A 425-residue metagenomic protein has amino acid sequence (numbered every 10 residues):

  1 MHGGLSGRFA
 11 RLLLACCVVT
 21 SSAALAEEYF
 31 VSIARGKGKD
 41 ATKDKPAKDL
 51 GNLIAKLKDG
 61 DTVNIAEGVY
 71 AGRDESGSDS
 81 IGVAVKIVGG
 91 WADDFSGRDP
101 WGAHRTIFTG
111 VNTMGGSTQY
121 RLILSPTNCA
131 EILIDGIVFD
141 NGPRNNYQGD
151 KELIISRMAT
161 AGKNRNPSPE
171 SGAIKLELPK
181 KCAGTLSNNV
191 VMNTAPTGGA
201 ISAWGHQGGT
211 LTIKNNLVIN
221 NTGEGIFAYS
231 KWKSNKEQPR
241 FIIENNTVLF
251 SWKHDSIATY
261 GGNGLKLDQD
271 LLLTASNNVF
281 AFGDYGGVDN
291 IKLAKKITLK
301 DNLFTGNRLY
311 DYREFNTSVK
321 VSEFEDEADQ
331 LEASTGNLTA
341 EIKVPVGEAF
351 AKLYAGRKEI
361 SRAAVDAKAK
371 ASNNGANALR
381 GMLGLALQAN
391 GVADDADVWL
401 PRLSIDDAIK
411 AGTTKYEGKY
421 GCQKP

Functional and structural regions predicted by a protein language model:
H2-L13: Bacterial N-terminal signal peptides that target proteins for export
R11-S21: Bacterial N-terminal signal peptides
A24-N52, V69: Right-handed parallel beta-helix/beta-solenoid
R35-K37, L50-G51, D59-D99: N-terminal extracellular ligand-recognition/capping segment immediately after the signal peptide
D74-S76, G97-R98, N112-L122, P143-K151 (+9 more regions): Short glycine/acidic-rich loop motifs that flank beta-strands on beta-rich extracellular proteins
G82-R157, A161-G162: Right-handed parallel beta-helix/beta-spiral solenoid domain characteristic of secreted/periplasmic
G89, A130-P143, R157-N164, K181-A195 (+6 more regions): Right-handed parallel beta-helix
S96-I107, V111-T113, N164, L293-P425: Acidic, glycine- and Ser/Thr-rich low-complexity intrinsically disordered tracts in extracellular/secreted proteins
